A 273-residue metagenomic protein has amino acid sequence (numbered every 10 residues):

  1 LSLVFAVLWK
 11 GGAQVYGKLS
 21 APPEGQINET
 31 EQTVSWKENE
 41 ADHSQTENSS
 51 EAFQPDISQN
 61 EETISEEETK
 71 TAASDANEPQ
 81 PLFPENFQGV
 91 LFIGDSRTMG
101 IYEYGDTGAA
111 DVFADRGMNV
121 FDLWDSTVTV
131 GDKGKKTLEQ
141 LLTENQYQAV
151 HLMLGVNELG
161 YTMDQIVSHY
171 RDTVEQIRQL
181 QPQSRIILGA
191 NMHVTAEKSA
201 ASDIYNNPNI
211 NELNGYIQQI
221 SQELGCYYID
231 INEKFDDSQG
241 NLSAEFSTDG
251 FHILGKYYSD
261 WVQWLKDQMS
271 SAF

Functional and structural regions predicted by a protein language model:
L1-K10: Hydrophobic membrane-insertion alpha-helices, especially the h-region of bacterial N-terminal signal peptides
K10-G89: N-terminal, intrinsically disordered, polar/charged segments of Gram-positive cell-envelope systems that serve as
Q80-H169: Conserved SGNH/GDSL esterase-like catalytic core that processes O-acyl groups on lipids and polysaccharides
L142, I177-R178, Q218-S221: N-terminal cationic-hydrophobic initiation segments that often serve targeting/anchoring roles
M153, G189-A190: Alpha/beta-hydrolase-fold catalytic nucleophile elbow
Q165-T173, N207-N211: Charged helix-capping and loop-helix junction motifs
Q181-R185: A short helix->loop->beta-strand "cap" motif at the edges of active sites that frequently abuts
V194-F273: Catalytic His-Asp segment of secreted/periplasmic serine-dependent ester chemistry enzymes
